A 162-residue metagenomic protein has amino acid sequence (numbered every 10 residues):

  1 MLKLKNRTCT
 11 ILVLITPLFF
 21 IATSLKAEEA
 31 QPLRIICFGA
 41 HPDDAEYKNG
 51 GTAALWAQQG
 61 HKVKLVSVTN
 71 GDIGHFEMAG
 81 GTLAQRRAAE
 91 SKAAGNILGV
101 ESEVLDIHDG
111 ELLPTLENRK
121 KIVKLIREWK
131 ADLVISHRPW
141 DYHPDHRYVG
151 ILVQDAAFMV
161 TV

Functional and structural regions predicted by a protein language model:
L2-N6, L14-P17, L25-F38, T115-V162: Metal-dependent de-N-acetylase/amidase catalytic core
A27-W129: Active-site rim/loop-helix segments in enzyme catalytic domains that contact anionic ligands
